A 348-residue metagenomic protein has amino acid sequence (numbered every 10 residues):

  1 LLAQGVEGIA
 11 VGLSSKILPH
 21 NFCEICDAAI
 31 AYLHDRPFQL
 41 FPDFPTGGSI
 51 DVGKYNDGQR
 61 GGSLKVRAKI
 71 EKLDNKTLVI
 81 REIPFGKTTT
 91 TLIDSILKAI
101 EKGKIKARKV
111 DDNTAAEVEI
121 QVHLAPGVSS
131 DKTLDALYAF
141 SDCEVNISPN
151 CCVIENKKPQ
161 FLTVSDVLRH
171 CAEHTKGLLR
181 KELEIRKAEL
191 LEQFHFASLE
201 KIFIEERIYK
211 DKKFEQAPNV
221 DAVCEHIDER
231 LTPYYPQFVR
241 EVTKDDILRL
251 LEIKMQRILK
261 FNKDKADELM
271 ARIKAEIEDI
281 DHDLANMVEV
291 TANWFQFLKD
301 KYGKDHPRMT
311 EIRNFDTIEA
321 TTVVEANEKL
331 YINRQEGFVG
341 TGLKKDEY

Functional and structural regions predicted by a protein language model:
L1: Conserved mixed alpha/beta core segments that line enzyme active sites in large multi-domain catalysts
Q4-I9, L13-Y348: C-terminal interaction appendages of subunits in large macromolecular complexes
